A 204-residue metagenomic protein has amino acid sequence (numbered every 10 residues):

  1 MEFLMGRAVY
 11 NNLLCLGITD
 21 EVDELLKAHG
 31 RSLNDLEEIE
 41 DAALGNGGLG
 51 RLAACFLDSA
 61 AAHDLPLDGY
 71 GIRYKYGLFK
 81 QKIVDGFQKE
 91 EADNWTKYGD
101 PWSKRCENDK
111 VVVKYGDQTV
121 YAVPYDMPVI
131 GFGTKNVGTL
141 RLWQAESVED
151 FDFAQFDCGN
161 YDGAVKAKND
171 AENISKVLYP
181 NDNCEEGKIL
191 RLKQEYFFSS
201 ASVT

Functional and structural regions predicted by a protein language model:
M1-T204: A conserved ligand/cofactor-binding region detector
